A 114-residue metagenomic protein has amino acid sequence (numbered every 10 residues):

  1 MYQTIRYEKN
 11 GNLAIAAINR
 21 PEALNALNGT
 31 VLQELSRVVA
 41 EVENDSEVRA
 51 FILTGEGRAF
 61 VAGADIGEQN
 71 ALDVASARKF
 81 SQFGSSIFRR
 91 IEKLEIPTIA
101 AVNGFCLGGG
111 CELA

Functional and structural regions predicted by a protein language model:
M1-E56, R89: Conserved CoA-thioester-binding segment of acyl-CoA-metabolizing enzymes
A14, A62, A100-A101, A114: Small-residue (primarily alanine) positions within well-ordered alpha-helices, especially packing/interaction faces
A16, L53, D65, L113-A114: Hydrophobic/aromatic residues within transmembrane alpha-helices of multi-pass small-molecule transporters
N19, A64, N103: Histidine-centered beta-alpha loop that forms part of the nucleotide-sugar donor binding/catalytic region in diverse
A26, V61, G109: Residues that form or flank phosphate/diphosphate-binding pockets in enzymes that use nucleotide phosphates
R37, E47, G55-R90, C106: Glycine- (often His-adjacent) and acidic-residue-rich active-site loop that binds/positions the CoA thioester
R90-L113: Glycine-rich beta-to-alpha active-site loop
